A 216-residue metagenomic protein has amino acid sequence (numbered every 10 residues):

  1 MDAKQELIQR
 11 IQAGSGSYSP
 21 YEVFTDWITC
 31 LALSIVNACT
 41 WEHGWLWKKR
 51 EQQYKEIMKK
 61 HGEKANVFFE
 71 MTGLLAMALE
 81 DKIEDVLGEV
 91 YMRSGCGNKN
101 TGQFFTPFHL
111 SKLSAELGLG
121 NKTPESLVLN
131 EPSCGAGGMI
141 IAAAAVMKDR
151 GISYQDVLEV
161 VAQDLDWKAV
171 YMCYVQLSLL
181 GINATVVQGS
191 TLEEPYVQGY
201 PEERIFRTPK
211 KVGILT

Functional and structural regions predicted by a protein language model:
D2-G151: Class I S-adenosyl-L-methionine
A78-D85, C173-A184, T216: Generic hydrophobic segment detector
F108-E203: Conserved S-adenosyl-L-methionine
Q198-T216: SAM/dcSAM-binding transferase cores
